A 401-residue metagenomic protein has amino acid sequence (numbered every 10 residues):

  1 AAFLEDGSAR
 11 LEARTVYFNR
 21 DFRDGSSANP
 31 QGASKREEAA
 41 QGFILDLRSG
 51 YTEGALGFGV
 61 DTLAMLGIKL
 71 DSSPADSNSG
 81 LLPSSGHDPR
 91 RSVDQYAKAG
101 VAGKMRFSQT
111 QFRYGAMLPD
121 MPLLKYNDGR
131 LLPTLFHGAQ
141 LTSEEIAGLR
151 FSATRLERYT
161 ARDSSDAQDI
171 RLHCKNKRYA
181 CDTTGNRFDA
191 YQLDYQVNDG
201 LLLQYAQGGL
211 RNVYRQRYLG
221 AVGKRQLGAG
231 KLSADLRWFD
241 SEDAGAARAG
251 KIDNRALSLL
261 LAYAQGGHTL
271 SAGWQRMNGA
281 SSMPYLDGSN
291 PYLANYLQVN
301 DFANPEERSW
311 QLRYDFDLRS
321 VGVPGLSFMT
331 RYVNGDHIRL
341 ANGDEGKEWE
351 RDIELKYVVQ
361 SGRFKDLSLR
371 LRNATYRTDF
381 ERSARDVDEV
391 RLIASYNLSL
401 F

Functional and structural regions predicted by a protein language model:
A2, T15, S49-Y51, K104-F107 (+11 more regions): Residue-level signature of outer-membrane beta-barrel architecture
A2-F22, L56-V60: Transmembrane beta-strand segments of Gram-negative outer membrane beta-barrel proteins
T15-Y17, F112-Y126, F151-A153, Y191 (+4 more regions): Transmembrane beta-strand segments that form the barrel wall of outer-membrane beta-barrel proteins
E37, Y126-P133, R158-Y159, T183-G185 (+5 more regions): Solvent-exposed loop/turn segments connecting transmembrane beta-strands in outer-membrane beta-barrel proteins
L47-G80, P89-Q168, L193-V197, L201 (+1 more regions): Outer membrane beta-barrel
A55-G57, Q109-R113, G148-S152, T160 (+7 more regions): Repeated loop/turn-to-beta-strand initiation elements of outer-membrane beta-barrel proteins
S152-K175, D182-T184, G230-P305, S309 (+1 more regions): Outer-membrane beta-barrel translocator/channel fold
A190-Y191, L312, I353-L355, D386-F401: Outer-membrane beta-barrel "beta-signal"
